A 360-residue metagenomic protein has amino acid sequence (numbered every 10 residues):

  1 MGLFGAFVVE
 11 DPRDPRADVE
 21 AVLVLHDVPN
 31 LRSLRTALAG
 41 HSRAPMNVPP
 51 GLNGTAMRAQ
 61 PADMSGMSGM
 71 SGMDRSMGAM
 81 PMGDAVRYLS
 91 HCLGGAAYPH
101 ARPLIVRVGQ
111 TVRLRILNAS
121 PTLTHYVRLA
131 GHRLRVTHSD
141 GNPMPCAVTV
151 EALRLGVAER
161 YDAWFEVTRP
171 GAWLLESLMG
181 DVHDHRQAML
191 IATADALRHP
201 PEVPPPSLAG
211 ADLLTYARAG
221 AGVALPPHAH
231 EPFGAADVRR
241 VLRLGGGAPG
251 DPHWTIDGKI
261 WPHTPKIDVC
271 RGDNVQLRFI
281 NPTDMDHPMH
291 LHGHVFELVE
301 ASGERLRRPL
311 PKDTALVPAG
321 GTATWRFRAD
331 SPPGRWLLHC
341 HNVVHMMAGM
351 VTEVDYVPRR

Functional and structural regions predicted by a protein language model:
M1-L3, L34-A37, H125-A130, E176 (+5 more regions): Short, solvent-exposed loop/turn and secondary-structure capping segments
G2-M46, R186-A236, R243, A315 (+1 more regions): Extracytoplasmic/periplasmic copper-protein system
F7, V108-T111, R271-N274: Short coil/turn motif common to extracellular beta-sandwich-like domains
P12, H26-N30, A119-P121, A130-H132 (+7 more regions): Solvent-exposed coil/turn segments that connect beta secondary-structure elements in extracytoplasmic/periplasmic
V22, R113-R115, D162-W164, L174 (+3 more regions): Beta-strand secondary-structure signal
V22-Q110, L117-S120, G247, P252-K259: Acidic-aromatic/histidine active-site loop/patch
G72, S76-Y216, E300-D313, V317: Histidine- and aromatic-rich segments of cupredoxin/plastocyanin-like copper-binding domains
V136-E151, G156-V157, D237-R360: Active-site pocket scaffolds in enzymes
